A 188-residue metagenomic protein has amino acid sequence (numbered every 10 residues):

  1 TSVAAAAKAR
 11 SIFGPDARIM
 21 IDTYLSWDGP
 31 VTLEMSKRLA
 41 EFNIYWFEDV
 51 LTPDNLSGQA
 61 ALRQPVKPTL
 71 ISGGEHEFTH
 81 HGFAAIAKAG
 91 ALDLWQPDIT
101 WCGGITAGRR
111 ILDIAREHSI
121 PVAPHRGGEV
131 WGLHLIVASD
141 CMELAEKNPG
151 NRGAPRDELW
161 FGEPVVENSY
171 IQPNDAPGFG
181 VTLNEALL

Functional and structural regions predicted by a protein language model:
T1-V66: Metal-dependent enolase-superfamily TIM-barrel catalytic cores that perform enediolate-based chemistry
K37, N43, D54-Y170, N174-P177: Shared catalytic-loop signature of beta/alpha-barrel
A186-L188: Short, intrinsically disordered, charge-balanced linker/junction segments flanking boundaries in proteins
